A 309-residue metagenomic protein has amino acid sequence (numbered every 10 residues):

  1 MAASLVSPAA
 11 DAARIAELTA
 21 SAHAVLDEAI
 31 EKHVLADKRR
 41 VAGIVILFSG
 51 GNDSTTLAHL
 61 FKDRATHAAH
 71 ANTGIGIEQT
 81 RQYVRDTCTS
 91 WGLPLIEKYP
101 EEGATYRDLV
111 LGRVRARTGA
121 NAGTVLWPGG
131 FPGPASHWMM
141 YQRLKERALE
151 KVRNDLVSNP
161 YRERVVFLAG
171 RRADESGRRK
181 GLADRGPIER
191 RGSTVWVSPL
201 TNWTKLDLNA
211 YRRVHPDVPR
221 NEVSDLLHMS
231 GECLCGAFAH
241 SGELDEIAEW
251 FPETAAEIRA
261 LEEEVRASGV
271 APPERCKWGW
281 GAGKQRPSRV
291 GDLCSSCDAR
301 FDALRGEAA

Functional and structural regions predicted by a protein language model:
M1-A309: Nucleotide-activated chemistry modules centered on ATP-dependent adenylation/adenylyltransferase
